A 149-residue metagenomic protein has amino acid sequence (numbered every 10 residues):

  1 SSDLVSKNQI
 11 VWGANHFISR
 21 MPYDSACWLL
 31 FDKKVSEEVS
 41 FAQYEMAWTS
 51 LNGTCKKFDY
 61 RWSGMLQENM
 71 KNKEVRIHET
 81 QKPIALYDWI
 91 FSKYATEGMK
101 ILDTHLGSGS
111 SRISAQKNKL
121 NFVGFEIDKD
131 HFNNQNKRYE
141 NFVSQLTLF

Functional and structural regions predicted by a protein language model:
D3-F149: Class I S-adenosyl-L-methionine
